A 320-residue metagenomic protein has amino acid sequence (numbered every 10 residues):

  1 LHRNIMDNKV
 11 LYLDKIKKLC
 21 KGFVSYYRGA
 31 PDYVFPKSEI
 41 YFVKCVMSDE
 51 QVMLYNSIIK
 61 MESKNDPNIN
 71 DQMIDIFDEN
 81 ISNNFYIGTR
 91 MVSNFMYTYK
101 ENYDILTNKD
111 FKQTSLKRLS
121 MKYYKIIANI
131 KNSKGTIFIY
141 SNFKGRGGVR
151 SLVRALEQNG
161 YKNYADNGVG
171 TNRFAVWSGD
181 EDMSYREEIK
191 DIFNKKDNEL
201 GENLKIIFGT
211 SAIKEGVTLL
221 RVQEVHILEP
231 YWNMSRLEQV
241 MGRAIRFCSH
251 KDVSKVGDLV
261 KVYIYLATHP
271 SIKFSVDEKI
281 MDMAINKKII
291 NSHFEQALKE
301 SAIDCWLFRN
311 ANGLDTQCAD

Functional and structural regions predicted by a protein language model:
L1-I206, S211-D320: Helicase-associated low-complexity regulatory tails and linkers flanking the ATPase motor
